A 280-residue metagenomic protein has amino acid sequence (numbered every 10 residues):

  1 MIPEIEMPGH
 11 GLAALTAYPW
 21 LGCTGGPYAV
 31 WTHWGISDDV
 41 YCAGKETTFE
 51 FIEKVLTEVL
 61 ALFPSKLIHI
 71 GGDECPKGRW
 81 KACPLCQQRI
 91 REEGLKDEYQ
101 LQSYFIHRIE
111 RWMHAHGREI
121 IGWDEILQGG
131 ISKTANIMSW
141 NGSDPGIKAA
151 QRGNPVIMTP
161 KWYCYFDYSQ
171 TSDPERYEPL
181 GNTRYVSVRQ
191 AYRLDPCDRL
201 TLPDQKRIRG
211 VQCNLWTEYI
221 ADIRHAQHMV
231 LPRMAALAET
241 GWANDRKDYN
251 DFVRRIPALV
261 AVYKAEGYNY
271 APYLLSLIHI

Functional and structural regions predicted by a protein language model:
M1-R118: Substrate-binding cleft of carbohydrate-active enzyme catalytic domains
I2-E4, V40-C42, L67-G71, I121-G122 (+3 more regions): Structured core elements
I5-M7, I126, W162, S276: Residue-level "edge-of-site" marker
E119, P155, N269: Residue-level detector of anion-binding/catalytic polar loops
G122-K133, W140-L259: Conserved alpha/beta catalytic core and glycan-binding cleft of carbohydrate-active enzymes
Y249-S276: Acidic/aromatic/glycine-rich contiguous surface patches that form carbohydrate-binding/processing clefts and analogous
I278-I280: Conserved small/polar residues in nucleotide/adenosyl-binding loops
